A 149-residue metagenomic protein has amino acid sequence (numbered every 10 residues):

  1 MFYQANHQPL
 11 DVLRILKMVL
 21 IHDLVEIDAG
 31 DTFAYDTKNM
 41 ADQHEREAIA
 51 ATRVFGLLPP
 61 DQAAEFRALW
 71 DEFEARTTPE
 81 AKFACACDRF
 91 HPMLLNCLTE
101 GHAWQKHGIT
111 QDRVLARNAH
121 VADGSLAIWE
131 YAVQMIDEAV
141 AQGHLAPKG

Functional and structural regions predicted by a protein language model:
M1-G149: Alpha-helical, largely C-terminal catalytic domains that coordinate divalent metal ions via clustered Asp/Glu/His
